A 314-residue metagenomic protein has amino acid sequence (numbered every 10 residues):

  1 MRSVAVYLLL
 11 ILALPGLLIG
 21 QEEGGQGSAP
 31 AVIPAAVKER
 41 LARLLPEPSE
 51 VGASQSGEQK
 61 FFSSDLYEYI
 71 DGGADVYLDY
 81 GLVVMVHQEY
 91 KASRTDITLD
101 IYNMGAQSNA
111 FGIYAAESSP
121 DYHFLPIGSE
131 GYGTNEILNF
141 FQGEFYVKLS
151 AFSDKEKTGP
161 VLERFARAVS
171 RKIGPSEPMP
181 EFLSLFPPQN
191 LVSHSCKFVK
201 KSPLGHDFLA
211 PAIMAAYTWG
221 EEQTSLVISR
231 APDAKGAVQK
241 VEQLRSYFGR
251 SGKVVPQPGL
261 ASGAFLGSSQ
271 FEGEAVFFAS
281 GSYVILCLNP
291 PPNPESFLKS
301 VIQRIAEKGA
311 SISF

Functional and structural regions predicted by a protein language model:
M1-V6: Positively charged n-region of N-terminal signal peptides that target proteins for export
Y7-G16: Bacterial N-terminal signal peptides
L18-G20: Boundary at the C-terminal end of the N-terminal hydrophobic targeting segment
G25-T98: An N-terminus-focused feature that recognizes amino-terminal "leader" regions
A31, R40, S153-L183, P290-F314: Surface-exposed amphipathic alpha-helical segments
G52-Y80, M104-G143, S184-L209, A234-F278 (+1 more regions): Short Gly/Thr-rich strand-loop-strand
Y80-I113, V147-L149, M214-K240: A short acidic-to-branched-hydrophobic micro-motif
D100, N139, Y146-L149, V276-F277 (+1 more regions): Structural recognition of the beta-strand scaffold that forms the well-ordered cores of secreted hydrolase catalytic
